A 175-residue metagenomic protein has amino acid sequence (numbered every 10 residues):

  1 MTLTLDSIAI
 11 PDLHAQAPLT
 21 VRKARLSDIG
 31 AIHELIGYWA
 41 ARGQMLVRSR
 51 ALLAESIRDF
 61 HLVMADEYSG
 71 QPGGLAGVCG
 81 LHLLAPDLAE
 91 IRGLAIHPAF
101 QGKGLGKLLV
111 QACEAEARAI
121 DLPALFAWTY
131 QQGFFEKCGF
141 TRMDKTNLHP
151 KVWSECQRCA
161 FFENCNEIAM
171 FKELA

Functional and structural regions predicted by a protein language model:
P18-I32: A short beta-loop-alpha structural element at the N-terminal edge of CoA-dependent acyl/N-acetyltransferase catalytic
D28, D87, Y130-Q131: A generic "binding-loop/recognition-motif" signal
H33-G70, Q157: Active-site rim helix/loop that mediates acceptor-substrate recognition in acyltransferases
L62, P72-L83, D87-A95: Conserved beta-strand in the GNAT
L94-Q101, Y130-Q131: A short, internal acetyl-CoA/4′-phosphopantetheine-binding micro-motif in the GNAT/acyltransferase core
G102-A115, A127: Conserved acetyl-CoA-binding loop-helix of GNAT-fold acetyltransferases
P123, T129-E155: Conserved active-site alpha-helix within GNAT-family acetyltransferase domains
L148-A175: C-terminal "cap" of GNAT-fold acetyltransferases
